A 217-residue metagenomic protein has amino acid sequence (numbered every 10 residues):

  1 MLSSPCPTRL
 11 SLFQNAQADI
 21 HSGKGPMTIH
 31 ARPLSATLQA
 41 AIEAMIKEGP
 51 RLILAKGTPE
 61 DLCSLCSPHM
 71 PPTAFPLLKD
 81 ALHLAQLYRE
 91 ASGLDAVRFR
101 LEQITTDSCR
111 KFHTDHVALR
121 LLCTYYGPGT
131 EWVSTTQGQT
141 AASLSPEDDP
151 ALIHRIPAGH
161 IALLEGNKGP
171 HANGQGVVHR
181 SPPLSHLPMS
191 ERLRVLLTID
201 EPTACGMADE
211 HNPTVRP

Functional and structural regions predicted by a protein language model:
M1-K79, H83: N-terminal auxiliary "cap/dimerization" subdomain that precedes the catalytic jelly-roll/cupin core of mononuclear
A16, S108-F112, L184: Catalytic micro-motifs at enzyme active sites that drive phosphoryl/nucleotidyl and oxygen chemistry
H30-P33, G127, E165-N167, D200: Structured loops at beta-to-helix junctions and adjacent beta-edge loops in soluble globular domains
A44-K47, G138-T140, H211-P217: Short intrinsically disordered coil segments
S67-R110, T114: Extracellular-facing segments of soluble proteins and assemblies that are Gly/Ser/Thr-biased and enriched in aromatics
A81, L101, Y125-E131, T135 (+1 more regions): Active-site environment of non-heme Fe oxygenases that use a 2-His-1-carboxylate facial triad
T106-H160: Catalytic core of non-heme Fe(II) oxygenases with the double-stranded beta-helix
D149-P217: Catalytic core of Fe(II)/2-oxoglutarate
